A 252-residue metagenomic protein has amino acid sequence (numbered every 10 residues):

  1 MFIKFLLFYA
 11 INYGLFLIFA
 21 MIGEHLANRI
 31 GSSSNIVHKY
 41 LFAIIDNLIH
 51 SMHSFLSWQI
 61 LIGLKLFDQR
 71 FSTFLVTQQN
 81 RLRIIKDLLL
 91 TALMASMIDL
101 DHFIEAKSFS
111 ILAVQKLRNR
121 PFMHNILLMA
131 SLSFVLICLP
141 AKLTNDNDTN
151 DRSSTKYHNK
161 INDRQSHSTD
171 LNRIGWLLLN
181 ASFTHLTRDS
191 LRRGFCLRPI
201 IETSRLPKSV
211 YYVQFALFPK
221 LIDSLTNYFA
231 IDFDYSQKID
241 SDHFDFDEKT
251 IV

Functional and structural regions predicted by a protein language model:
M1-V252: N-terminal membrane-targeting hydrophobic helices
